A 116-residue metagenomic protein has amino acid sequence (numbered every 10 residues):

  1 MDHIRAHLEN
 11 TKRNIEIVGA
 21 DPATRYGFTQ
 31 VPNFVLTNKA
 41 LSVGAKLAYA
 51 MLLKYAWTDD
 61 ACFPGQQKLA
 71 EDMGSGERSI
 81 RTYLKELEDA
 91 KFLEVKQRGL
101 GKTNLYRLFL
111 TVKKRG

Functional and structural regions predicted by a protein language model:
M1-S79, D89-A90, G101: Short recognition helix of helix-turn-helix/winged-helix DNA-binding domains
G65, R98-G116: Short, cationic-aromatic polyanion-contact patches
L84-K85: Short, hydrophobic-biased segments on the C-terminal half of alpha helices that form "recognition helices"
